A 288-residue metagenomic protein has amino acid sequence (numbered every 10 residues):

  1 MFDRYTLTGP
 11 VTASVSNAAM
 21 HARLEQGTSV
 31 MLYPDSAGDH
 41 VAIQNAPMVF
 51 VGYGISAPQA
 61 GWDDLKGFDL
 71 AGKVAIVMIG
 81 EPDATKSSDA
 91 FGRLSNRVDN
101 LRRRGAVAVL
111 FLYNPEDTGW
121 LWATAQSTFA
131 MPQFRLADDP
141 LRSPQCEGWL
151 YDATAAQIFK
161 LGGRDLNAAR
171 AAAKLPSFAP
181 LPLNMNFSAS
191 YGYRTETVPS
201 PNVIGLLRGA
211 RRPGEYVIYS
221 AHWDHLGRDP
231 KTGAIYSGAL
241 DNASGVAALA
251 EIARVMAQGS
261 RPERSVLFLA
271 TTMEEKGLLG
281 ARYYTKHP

Functional and structural regions predicted by a protein language model:
M1-D83, L181-N184, Y191-T195, P199-N202: Noncatalytic luminal/extracellular "stalk/propeptide" segments of secretory-pathway proteins
M1-G27, F111-F129, Q145-W149, F159 (+3 more regions): Protein/peptide-recognition domains central to ubiquitin and immune signaling
E25-G27, H40, K66, L136-A137 (+4 more regions): Metal-dependent peptidase/peptidase-like ectodomains
G38-A46, P58, G72-K73, G214 (+1 more regions): Active-site metal-coordination/substrate-binding segment of hydrolases, especially metallo-dependent peptidases
V49-A123, G214: A conserved hydrophobic secondary-structure block that centers on an alpha-helix together with its immediately flanking
G80-D83, P115-E116, W223-H225, L269-G277: Acidic, glycine-rich active-site loops and adjacent beta-strand->loop/helix elements that engage anionic groups
G92-N96, N100, P199, G227-P288: Acidic/histidine-rich catalytic neighborhood of metal-dependent amide-processing enzymes
Y151, T197-D229: Acidic/His- and Gly-rich active-site-bordering loop/insert found across diverse amide/peptide-bond hydrolases
